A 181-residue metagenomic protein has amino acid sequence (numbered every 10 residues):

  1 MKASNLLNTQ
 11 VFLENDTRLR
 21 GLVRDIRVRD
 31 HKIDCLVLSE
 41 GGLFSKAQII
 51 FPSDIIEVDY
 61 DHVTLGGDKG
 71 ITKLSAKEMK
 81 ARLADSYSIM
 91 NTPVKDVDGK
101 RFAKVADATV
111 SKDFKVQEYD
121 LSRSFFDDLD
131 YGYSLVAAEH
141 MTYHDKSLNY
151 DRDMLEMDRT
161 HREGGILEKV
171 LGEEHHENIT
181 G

Functional and structural regions predicted by a protein language model:
M1-G181: Peripheral interaction segments used for macromolecular assembly
